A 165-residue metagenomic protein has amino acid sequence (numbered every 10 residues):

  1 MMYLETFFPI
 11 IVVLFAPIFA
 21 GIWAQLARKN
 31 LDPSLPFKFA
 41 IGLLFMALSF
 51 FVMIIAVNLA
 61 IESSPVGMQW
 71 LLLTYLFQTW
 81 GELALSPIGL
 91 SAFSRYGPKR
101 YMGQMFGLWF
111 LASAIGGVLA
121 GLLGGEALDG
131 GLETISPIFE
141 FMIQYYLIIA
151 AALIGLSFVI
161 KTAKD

Functional and structural regions predicted by a protein language model:
M1-A27, G42-F50: Transmembrane alpha-helices of Major Facilitator/SLC transporters
E5-V12, L108-G121: Glycine-rich segments within core transmembrane alpha-helices of 12-TM secondary carriers
I22-W23, L123-E133: Interfacial helix-cap and linker-helix signal at transmembrane-aqueous boundaries of multi-pass secondary transporters
F37-L85: C-terminal transmembrane helical hairpin of 12-TM major facilitator-type secondary transporters
I41, I135-F158: Symmetry-related core transmembrane helices of the 12-TM Major Facilitator Superfamily/SLC fold
L48, I54, A114-A127: A gly/Pro-rich, aromatic-decorated transmembrane alpha-helix motif that marks the paired, flexible gating helices
M68-Q69, G97-L108: Loop-to-transmembrane helix entry/capping segments in MFS-fold secondary transporters and related SLC/MFSD carriers
L83-G97: Intracellular juxtamembrane helix-capping segments at the cytosolic ends of symmetry-related transmembrane helices
